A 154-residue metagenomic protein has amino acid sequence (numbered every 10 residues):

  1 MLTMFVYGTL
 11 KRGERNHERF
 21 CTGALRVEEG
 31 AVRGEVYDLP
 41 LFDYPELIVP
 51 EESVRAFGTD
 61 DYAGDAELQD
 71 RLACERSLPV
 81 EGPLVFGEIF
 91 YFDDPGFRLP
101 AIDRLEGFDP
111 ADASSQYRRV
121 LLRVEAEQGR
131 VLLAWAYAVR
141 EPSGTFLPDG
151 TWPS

Functional and structural regions predicted by a protein language model:
M1-S154: Glycine-aromatic micro-motifs
